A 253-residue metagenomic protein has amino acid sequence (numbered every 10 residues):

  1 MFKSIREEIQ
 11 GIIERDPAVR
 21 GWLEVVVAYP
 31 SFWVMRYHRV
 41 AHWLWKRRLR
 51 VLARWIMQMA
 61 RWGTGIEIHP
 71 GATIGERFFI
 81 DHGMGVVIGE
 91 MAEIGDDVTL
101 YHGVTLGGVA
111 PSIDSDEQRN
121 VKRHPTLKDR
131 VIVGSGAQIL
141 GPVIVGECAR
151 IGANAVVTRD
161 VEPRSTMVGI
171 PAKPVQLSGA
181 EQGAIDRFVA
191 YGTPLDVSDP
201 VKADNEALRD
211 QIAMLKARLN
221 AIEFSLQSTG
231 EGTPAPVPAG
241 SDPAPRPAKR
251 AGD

Functional and structural regions predicted by a protein language model:
M1-T64, E181-D253: Terminal amphipathic alpha-helical/low-complexity segments used for targeting or macromolecular assembly
R61-V175: Structural signal for interior beta-strand "rungs" in well-ordered beta-sheet cores of soluble enzyme domains
